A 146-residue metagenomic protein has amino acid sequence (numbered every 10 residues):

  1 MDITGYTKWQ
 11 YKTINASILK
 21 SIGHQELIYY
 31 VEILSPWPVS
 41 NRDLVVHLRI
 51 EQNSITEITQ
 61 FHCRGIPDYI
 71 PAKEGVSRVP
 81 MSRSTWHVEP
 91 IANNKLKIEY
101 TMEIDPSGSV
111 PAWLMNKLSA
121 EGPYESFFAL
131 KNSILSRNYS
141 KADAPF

Functional and structural regions predicted by a protein language model:
M1-F146: Eukaryotic helix-grip
